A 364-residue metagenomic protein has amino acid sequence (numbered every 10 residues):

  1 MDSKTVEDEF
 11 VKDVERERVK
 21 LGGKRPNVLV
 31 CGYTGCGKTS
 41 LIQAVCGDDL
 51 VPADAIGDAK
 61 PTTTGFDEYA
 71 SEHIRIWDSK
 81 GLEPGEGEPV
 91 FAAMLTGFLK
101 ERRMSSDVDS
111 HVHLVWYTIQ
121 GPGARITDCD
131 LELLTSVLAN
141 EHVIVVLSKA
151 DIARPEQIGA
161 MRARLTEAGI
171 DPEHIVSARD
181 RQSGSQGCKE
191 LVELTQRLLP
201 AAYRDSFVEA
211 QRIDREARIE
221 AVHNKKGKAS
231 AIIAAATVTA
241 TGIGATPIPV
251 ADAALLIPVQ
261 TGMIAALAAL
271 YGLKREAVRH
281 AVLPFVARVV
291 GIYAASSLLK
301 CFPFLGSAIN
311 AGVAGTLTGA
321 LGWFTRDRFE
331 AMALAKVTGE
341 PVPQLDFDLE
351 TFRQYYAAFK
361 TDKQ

Functional and structural regions predicted by a protein language model:
M1-P84, Y271, W323, D327-M332: Conserved G1/Walker A P-loop phosphate-binding module
T5-D8, V30, R181-K189, E193-T239: C-terminal-of-GTPase-core extension/linker across diverse P-loop GTPases
E9, H142-I144, D151-F207: Canonical P-loop GTPase G-domain recognition
T62, G81-E83, G121-A124, A150-A153 (+1 more regions): Conserved nucleotide-binding/hydrolysis micro-motifs of P-loop NTPases
A93-P172: Conserved C-terminal guanine-recognition region of P-loop GTPase G domains, centered on the G4
A221-N224, V286, R328: Flexible loop/N-cap segments at domain edges
A231-W323: Membrane-inserting effector segments that mediate pore formation, membrane fusion, or transient membrane insertion
G319-Q364: Hydrophobic alpha-helical transmembrane segments of membrane transport and translocation systems, primarily multi-pass
